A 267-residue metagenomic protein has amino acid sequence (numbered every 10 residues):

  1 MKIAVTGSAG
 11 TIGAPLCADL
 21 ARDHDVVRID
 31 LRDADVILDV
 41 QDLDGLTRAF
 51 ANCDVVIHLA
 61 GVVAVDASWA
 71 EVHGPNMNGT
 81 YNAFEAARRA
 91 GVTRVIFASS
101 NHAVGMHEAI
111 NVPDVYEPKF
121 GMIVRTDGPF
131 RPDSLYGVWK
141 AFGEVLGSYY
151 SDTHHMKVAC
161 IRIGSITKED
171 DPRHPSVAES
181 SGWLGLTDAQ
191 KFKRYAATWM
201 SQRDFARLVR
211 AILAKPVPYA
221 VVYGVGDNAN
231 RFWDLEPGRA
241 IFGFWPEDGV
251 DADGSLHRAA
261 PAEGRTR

Functional and structural regions predicted by a protein language model:
I3-A21: N-terminal Rossmann NAD(P)H-binding glycine-rich loop of SDR-like oxidoreductase domains
V26-G45: Adenosine-cofactor binding site in Rossmann-like domains, unifying the SAM/SAH pocket of S-adenosylmethionine-dependent
V40-N76: NAD(P)H-binding glycine-rich loop region in Rossmannoid oxidoreductase-like domains and their noncatalytic homologs
N82-D133: Conserved Rossmann-fold NAD(P)-dependent oxidoreductase catalytic core, especially the SDR/UDP-sugar
S99, E144-E169: Conserved beta-loop-beta element that borders a ligand/cofactor-binding pocket
L135-F142: Active-site helix of classical SDR
I166-D170, H174-Q190, A196-A220, D227: Alpha-helical substrate-binding/gating segment
A220-V222, D227-W245, A260-R267: Conserved C-terminal active-site "lid" loop/helix of NAD(P)H-dependent oxidoreductases that clamps the redox cofactor
